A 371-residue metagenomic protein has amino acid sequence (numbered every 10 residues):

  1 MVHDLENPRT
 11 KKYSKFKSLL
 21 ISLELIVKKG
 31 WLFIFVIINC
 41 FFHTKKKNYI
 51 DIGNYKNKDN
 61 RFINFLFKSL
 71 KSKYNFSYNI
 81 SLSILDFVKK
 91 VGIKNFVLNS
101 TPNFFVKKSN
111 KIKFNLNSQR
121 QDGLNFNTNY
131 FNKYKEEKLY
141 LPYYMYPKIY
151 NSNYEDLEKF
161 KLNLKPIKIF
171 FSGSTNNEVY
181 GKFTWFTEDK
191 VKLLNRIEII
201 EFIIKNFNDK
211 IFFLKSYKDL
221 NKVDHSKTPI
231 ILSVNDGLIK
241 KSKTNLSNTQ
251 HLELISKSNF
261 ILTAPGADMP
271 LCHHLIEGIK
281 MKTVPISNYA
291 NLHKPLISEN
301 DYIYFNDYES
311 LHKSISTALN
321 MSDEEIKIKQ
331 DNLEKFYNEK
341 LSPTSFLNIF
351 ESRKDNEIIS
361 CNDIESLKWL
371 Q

Functional and structural regions predicted by a protein language model:
V2-C272, S287-L296, P343-T344, E365-L370: Nucleotide-sugar donor-binding catalytic core of glycosyltransferases
T184-W185, I276-E277, N300-D301: Short, glycine/charged-enriched secondary-structure capping and boundary segments
S256-S258, E277-T283: Conserved donor-binding/catalytic loop of nucleotide-activated donor transferases
L296-E299, S352-K354: Charge-dense, low-complexity polyampholytic segments
Y302-E309: Conserved acidic donor-binding segment of nucleotide-sugar-dependent glycosyltransferases
L311-S314: Hydrophobic face residues on amphipathic alpha-helices
N320-E365: A charged, aromatic-enriched C-terminal amphipathic alpha-helix characteristic of glycosyltransferases across folds
